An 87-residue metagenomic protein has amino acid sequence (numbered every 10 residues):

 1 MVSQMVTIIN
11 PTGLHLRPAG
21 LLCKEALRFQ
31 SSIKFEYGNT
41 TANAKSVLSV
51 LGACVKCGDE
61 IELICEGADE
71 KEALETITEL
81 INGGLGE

Functional and structural regions predicted by a protein language model:
M1, Q30, L85-E87: A composition-driven signal for long, intrinsically disordered, charge-rich low-complexity tracts
M1-M5, E60-E62: Intrinsic-disorder/low-complexity, polar/charged segments enriched in Ser/Thr/Lys/Arg/Asp/Glu/Gln
T7-C57: Compact, glycine-rich, soluble single-domain proteins
G52-E87: C-terminal structural segments of small proteins and small subunits
